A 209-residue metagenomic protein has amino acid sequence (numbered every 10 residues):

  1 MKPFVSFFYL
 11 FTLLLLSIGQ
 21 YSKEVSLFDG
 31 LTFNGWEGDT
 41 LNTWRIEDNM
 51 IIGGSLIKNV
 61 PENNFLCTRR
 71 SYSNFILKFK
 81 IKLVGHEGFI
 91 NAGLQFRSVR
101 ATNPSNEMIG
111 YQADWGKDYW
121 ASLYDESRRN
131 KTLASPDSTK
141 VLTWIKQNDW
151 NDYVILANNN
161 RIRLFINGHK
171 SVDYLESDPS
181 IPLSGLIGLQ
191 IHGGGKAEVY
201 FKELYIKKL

Functional and structural regions predicted by a protein language model:
M1-K23: Bacterial Sec-dependent N-terminal signal peptides
Y21-L209: Carbohydrate-interacting regions of secretory-pathway proteins
